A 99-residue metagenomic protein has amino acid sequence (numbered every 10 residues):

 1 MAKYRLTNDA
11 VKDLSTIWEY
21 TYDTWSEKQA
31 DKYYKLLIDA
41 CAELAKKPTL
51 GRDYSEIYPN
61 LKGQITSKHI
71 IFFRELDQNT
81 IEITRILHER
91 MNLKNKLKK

Functional and structural regions predicted by a protein language model:
M1-L36: Arg/Lys-rich, positively charged N-terminal/basic patches that mediate binding to nucleic acids
D9, T49, N92: Residue-level recognition of oxygen-bearing side chains
A42-K46: Short proline/glycine- and basic residue-enriched helix-capping loop/turn segments at helix->loop/beta transitions
T49-T80: Basic/aromatic recognition patch in beta-strand/loop cores that engages polyanionic ligands
R74-K99: Enriched for short, Lys/Arg-rich terminal
